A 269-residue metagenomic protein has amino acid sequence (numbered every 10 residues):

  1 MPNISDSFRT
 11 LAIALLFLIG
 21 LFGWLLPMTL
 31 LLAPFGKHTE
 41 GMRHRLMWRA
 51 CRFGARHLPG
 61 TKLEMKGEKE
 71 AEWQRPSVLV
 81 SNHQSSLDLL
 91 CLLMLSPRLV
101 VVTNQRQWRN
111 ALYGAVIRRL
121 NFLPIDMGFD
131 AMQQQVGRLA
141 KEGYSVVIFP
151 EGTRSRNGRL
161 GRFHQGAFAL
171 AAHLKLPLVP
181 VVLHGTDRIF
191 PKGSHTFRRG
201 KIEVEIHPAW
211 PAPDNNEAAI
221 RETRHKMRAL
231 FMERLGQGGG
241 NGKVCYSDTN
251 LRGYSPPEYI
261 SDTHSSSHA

Functional and structural regions predicted by a protein language model:
P2-E64, A115-R119: A transmembrane-helix-recognition feature enriched in membrane-embedded lipid enzymes and envelope glyco-/phospholipid
I4-F8, D130-A269: Non-catalytic C-terminal accessory region of glycerolipid acyltransferases and related lyso-lipid remodeling enzymes
M28-R45, L58, W73-G128: Catalytic core of membrane glycerolipid acyltransferases/transacylases, capturing the structured, soluble-facing
M47-W48, R109, A131, F163: Residue-level preference for nonpolar/small residues embedded in alpha-helices
A50-C51, D88-C91, L112, G166-A167 (+2 more regions): Hydrophobic alpha-helical segments typical of transmembrane helices and their membrane-interface/capping positions
T61, R98, R119-L120, E142-G143 (+1 more regions): Structured helix-beta-strand junction loops
M65, L123-M127, A212: Short acidic-hydrophobic, aromatic-tinged amphipathic segments that line or gate anion-handling sites
G67-E72: Glycine-rich helix-loop-beta junction characteristic of Rossmann-like nucleotide cofactor-binding loops
